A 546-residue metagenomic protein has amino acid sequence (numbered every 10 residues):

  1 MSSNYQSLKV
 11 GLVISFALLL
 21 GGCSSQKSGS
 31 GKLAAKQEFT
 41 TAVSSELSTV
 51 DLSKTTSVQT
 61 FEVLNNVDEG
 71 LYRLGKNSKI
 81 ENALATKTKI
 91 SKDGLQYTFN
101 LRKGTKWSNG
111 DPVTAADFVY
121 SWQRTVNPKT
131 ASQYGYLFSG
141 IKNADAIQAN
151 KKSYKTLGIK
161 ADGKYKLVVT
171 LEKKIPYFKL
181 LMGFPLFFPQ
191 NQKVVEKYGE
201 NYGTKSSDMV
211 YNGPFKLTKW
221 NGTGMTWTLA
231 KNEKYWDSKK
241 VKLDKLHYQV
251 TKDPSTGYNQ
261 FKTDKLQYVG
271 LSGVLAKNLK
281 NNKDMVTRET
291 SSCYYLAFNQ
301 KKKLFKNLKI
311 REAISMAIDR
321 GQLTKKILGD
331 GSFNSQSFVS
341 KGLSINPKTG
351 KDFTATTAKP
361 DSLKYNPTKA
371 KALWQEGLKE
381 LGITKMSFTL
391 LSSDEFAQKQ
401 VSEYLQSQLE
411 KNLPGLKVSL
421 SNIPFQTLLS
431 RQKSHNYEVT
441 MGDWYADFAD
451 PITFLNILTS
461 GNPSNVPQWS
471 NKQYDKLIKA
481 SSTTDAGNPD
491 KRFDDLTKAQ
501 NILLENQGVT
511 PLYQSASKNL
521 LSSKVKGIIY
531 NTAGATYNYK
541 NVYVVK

Functional and structural regions predicted by a protein language model:
A42-K92, V210: N-terminal lobe/hinge region of extracytoplasmic solute-binding protein
T86-Y134, V168, L304: Aromatic- and charge-enriched surface segment that lines or borders ligand/interaction sites
Y134-K193: Surface-exposed binding/hinge segments that line and control ligand-binding clefts or catalytic entry sites
L171-V241, K245, S255: Gly/Pro-rich hinge or "lid" segments in bacterial periplasmic/extracellular proteins
G222-G224, K364-A446, G461, S517: Ligand/substrate-recognition segments at binding pockets and active sites
N232-K277: Ligand-site clamp/hinge motif
S332-E376, A397-K399: Structural transition elements
S362, G415-L428, L455-S522, K546: Extracytoplasmic/peripheral linker and loop segments enriched in polar/acidic and small residues with frequent Thr/Pro
